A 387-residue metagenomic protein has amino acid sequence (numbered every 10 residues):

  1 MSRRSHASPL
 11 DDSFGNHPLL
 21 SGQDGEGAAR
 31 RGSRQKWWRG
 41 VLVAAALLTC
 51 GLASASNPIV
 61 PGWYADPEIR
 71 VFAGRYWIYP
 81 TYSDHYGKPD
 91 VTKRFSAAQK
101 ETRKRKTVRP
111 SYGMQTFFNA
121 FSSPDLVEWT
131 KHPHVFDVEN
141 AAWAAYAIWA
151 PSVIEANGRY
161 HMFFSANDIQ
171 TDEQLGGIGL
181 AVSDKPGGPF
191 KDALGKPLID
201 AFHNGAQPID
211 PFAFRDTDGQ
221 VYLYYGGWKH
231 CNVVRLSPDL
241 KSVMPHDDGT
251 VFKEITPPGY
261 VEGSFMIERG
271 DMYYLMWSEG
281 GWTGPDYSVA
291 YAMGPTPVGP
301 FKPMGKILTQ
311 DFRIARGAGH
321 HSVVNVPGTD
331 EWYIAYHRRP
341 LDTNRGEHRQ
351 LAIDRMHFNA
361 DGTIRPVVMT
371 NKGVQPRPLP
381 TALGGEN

Functional and structural regions predicted by a protein language model:
M1-R3, S21, A53-N387: Carbohydrate-active catalytic/glycan-binding domains of CAZyme proteins, especially the secreted or lumenal ectodomains
D12, Q35-K36, L48, Y222-L223: Secreted/extracellular small peptides and ectodomain modules produced from precursors
Q23-R31: Intrinsically disordered, glycine-rich low-complexity segments
R30-V41: Bacterial N-terminal signal peptides that target proteins for export
V41-G51: Bacterial N-terminal signal peptides
